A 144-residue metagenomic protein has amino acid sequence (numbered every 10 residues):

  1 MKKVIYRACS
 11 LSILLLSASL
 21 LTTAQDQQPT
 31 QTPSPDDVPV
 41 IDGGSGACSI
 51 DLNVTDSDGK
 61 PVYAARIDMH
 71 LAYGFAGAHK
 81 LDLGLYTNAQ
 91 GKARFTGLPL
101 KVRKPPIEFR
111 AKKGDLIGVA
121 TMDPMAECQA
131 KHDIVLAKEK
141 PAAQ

Functional and structural regions predicted by a protein language model:
M1-S10: Bacterial N-terminal signal peptides that target proteins for export
C9-S19: Bacterial N-terminal signal peptides
A24-S49, N53-K60, G77-A78, H132-Q144: Beta-strand-rich domain onsets/edges
I50, Y63-I67, P105-I107: Short beta-strand/loop motifs in extracellular/secreted proteins, especially within beta-sandwich accessory domains
D58-F75: Short, ordered, surface-exposed loop/turn motifs in non-cytosolic proteins
F75-F95: Short, acidic Ser/Thr/Gly-rich low-complexity loop/linker segments typical of extracellular and cell-surface proteins
R94-P106: Short Pro-Gly-centered beta-turn/loop motif in secreted/extracellular proteins
E108-K131: Structured interaction patches on ligand/partner-binding surfaces of diverse proteins
